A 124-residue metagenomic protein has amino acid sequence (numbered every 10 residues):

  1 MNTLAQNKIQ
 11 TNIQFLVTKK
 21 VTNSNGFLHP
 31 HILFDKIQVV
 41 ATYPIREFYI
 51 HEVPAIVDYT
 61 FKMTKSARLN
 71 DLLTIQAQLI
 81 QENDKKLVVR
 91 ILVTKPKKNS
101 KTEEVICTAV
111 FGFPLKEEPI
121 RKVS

Functional and structural regions predicted by a protein language model:
M1-P54, P114-S124: Hot-dog-fold acyl-thioester-processing enzymes
N2, A67-L69, Q78-S124: HotDog/MaoC-like acyl-thioester-processing domains
L4-L16, I56-D58, L72-T74, K86-V88 (+1 more regions): Intrinsic-disorder/low-complexity, polar/charged segments enriched in Ser/Thr/Lys/Arg/Asp/Glu/Gln
L16, I37-P44, N70-T74, R90-P96: Short amphipathic alpha-helical surface micro-motifs
K19, H29-K36, M63-T64, Q78 (+1 more regions): Broad hydrophobic/π-residue packing in well-ordered secondary structure
K19-V21, Y59-K65, K97: Short, well-ordered turn and helix-capping elements at secondary-structure junctions
T42-I80, E104-T108: Hydrophobic beta-strand-centered segment that forms part of the acyl-chain substrate-binding groove
